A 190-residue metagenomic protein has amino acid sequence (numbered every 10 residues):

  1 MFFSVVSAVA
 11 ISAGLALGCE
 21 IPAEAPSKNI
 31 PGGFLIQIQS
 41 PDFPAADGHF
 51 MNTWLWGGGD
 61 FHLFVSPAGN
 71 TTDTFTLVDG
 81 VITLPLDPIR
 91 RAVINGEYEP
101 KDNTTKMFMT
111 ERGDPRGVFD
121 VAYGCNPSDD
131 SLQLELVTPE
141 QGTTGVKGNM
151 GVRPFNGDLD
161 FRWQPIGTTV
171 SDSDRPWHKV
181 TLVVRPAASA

Functional and structural regions predicted by a protein language model:
M1-I21: Fungal secretory targeting signals
S4-A10, F64, L136, T169 (+1 more regions): Detector for intrinsically disordered, low-structure N-terminal pre-sequences
V9-A10, M51, N70, N103 (+2 more regions): A detector of low-complexity, intrinsically disordered, Ser/Thr/Gly/Pro/Ala-rich segments
A13-L15, F75, G80, G157 (+1 more regions): Intrinsic-disorder/low-complexity peptide segments enriched for small residues
C19-W54, T110-A190: Extracellular glycan/ECM-engagement signal in secreted proteins
F43-A45, G58, I82, I89 (+1 more regions): Generic "edge-of-domain/loop-turn" microfeature
F50-F75: N-terminal, post-signal-peptide region of Sec/Tat-exported proteins
S66-V121: Predominantly extracellular/secreted and cell-surface proteins with exposed, flexible low-complexity segments
